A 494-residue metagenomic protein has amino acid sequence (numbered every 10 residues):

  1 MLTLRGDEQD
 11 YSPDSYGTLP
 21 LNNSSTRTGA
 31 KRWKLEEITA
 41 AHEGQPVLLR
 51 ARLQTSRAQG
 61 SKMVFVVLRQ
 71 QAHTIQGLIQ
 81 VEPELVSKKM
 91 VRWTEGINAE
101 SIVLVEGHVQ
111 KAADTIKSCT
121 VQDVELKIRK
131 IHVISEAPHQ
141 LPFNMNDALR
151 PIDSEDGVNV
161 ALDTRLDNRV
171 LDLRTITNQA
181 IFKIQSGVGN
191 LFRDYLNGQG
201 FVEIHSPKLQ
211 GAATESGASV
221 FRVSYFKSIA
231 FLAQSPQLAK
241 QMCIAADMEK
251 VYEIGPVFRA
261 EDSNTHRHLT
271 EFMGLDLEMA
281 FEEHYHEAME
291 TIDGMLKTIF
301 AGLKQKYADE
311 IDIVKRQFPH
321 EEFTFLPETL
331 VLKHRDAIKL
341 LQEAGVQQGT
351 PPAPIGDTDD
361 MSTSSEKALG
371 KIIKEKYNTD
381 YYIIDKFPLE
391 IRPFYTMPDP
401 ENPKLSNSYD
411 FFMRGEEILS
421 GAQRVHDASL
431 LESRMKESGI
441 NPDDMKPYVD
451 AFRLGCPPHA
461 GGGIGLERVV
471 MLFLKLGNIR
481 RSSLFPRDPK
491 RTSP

Functional and structural regions predicted by a protein language model:
M1-P494: Class II aminoacyl-tRNA synthetase catalytic cores and aaRS-like
